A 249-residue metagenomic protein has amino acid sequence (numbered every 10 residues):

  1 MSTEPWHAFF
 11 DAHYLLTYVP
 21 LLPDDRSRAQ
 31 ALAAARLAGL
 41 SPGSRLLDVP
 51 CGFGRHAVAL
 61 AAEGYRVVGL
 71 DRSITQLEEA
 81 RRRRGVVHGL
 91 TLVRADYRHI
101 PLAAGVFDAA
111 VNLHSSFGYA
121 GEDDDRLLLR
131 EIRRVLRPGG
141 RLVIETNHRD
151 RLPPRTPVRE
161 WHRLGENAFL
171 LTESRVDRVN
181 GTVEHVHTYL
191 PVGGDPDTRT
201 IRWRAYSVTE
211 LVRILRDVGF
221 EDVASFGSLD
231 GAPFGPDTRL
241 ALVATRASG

Functional and structural regions predicted by a protein language model:
M1-S44: Conserved class I S-adenosyl-L-methionine
R45, G139-R141: Short glycine-centered segments of the SAM/dcSAM-binding site in methyltransferase folds
L47, G54-H99: Class I SAM-dependent methyltransferase SAM/SAH-binding core
R98-A109: A short acidic, Gly/Pro-enriched loop at the edge of an enzyme's catalytic core that lines a small-molecule cofactor
D108-D123: A short SAM/SAH-binding and catalytic strip from SAM-dependent methyltransferases
D123, V143-I214: SAM-dependent methyltransferase
R126-P138: A short glycine-rich, Lys/Arg-flanked "PGG" loop and its adjoining helix->strand segment in the class I
V208-G249: C-terminal lobe and adjacent flexible extensions of AdoMet/dcAdoMet transferase-like proteins
